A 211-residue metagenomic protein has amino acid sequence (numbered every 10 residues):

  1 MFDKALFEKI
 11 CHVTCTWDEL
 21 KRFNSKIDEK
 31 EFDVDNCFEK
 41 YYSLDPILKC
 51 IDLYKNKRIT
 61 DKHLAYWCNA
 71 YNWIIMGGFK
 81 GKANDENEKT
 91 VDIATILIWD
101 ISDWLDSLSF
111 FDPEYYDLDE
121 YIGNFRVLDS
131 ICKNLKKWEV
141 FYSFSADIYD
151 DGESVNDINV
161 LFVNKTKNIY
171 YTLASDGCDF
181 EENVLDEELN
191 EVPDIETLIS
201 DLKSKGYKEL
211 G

Functional and structural regions predicted by a protein language model:
M1, L210-G211: C-terminal end-of-chain micro-motif
M1-A146, D150-D151, Y170-Y171: Acidic, Ser/Pro/Thr-rich low-complexity regulatory regions and the short amphipathic helical interaction modules they
T16, S43, I47, D179 (+4 more regions): Short, solvent-exposed coil/turn linker segments
L64, V140, V160-V163, Y170-L173 (+3 more regions): Hydrophobic beta-strand residues in large extracellular and virion-surface proteins
G81-D85, N156, E181, L210: Intrinsically disordered, low-complexity, compositionally biased regions/tails
E114-D129, D186-L210: Ampiphathic alpha-helical segments that act as solvent-exposed interaction surfaces
S145-I195: Acidic, low-complexity, intrinsically disordered interaction modules
